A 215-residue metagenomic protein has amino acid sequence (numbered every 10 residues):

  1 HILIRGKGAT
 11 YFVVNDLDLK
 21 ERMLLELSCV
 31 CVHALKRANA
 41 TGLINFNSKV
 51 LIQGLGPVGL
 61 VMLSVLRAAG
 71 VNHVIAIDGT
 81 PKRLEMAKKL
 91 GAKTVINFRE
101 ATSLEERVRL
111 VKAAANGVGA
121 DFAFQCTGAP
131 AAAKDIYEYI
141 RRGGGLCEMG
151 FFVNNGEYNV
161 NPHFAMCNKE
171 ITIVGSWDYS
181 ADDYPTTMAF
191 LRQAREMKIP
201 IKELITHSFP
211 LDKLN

Functional and structural regions predicted by a protein language model:
H1-Q53: NAD(P)H dinucleotide-binding glycine-rich loop of Rossmann-like/cofactor-binding domains, especially the beta1-alpha1
V30, V58, L66: Hydrophobic/small residue at the entry helix of a nucleotide-binding pocket
K49, G144-L146, T172: Short glycine-centered segments of the SAM/dcSAM-binding site in methyltransferase folds
I52-L55, R67-D135: Adenosine-nucleotide cofactor-binding segment
T80, F152, Y179: Residues in the short beta-alpha loop(s) of Rossmann-like NAD(P)-binding domains
K134-E138, A181-N215: C-terminal hydrophobic helical "lid"/dimerization subdomain of Rossmann-like NAD(P)H-dependent oxidoreductases
I140-R142: Helix-to-beta-strand junctions that scaffold the AdoMet/dcAdoMet cofactor pocket in Class I SAM-dependent enzymes
F151-E170, T187-A189: Rossmann-fold NAD(P)-binding glycine/threonine-rich loop
